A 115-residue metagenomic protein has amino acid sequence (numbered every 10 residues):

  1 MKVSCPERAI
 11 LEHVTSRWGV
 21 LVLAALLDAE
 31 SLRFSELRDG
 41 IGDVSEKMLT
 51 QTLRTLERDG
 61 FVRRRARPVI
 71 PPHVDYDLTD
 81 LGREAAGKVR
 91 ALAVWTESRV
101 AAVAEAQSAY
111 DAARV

Functional and structural regions predicted by a protein language model:
V3-M48, V69, D75, R83: N-terminal helix-turn-helix DNA-binding core of bacterial DNA-binding proteins
S4-P6, E84-V115: Amphipathic alpha-helical dimerization/coiled-coil segments that flank or bridge DNA-binding/regulatory modules
L32, L78, R114-V115: Loop-helix junctions at membrane interfaces
E46, E57, E97: Acidic-residue sensor for enzyme active/binding pockets
L49, L53-D59: Basic amphipathic alpha-helical segments that dock to polyanions
E57-D77: Beta-hairpin "wing" of winged helix-turn-helix
